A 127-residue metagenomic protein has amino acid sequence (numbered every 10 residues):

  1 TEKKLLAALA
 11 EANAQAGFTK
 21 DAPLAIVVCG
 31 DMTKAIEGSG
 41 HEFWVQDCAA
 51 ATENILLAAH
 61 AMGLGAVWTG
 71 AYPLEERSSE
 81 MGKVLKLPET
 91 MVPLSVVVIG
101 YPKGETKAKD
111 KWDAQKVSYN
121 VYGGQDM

Functional and structural regions predicted by a protein language model:
T1-M127: Acidic, surface-exposed loops and disordered segments
